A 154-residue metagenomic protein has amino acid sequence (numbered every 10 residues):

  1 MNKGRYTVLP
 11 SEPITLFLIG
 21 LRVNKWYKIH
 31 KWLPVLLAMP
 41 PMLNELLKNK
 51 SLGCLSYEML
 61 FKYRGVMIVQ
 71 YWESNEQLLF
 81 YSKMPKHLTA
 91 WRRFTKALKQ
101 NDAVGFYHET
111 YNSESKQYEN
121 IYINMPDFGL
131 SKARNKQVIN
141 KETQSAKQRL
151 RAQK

Functional and structural regions predicted by a protein language model:
M1-K62, V104-K154: Short S/T/G/P-rich N-terminal loop/turn motif that feeds into the first structured element of a domain
L18-L21, E58-M84: Short, well-ordered beta-strand segments in beta-rich or mixed alpha/beta enzyme and ligand-binding folds
I29, V35, S74-N75, F94: Enriched - but not universal
N75-F106: An amphipathic, aromatic/His-enriched active-site/gating alpha helix that lines ligand/cofactor pockets
